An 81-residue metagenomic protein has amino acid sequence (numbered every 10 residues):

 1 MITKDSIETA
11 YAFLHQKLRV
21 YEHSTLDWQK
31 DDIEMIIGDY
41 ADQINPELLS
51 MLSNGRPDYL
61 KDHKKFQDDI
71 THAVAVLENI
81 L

Functional and structural regions predicted by a protein language model:
M1-W28, V74: Short terminal alpha-helical segments
T3-L14, I33, I37-L49: Short amphipathic alpha-helical heptad-repeat segments
E8, D27-D39, H63-T71: Short, charged, amphipathic alpha-helical segments
R19-D31, N45, R56-H63: Charged, low-complexity interaction regions
V20, D39-E47, V76-I80: Amphipathic alpha-helical interaction surfaces
S53-L81: Charged low-complexity stretches with an acidic bias
